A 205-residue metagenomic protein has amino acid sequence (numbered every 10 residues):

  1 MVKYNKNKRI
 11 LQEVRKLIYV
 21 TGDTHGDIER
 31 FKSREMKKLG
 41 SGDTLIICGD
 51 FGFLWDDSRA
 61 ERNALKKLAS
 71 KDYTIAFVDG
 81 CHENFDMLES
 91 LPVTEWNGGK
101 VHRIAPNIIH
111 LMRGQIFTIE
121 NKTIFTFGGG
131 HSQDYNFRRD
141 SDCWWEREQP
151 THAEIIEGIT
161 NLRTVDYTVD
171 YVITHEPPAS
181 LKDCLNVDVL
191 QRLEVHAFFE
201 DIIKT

Functional and structural regions predicted by a protein language model:
V2-E13, T21, G26-I119: Core catalytic region of metal-dependent phosphoesterases/phosphodiesterases, especially metallo-beta-lactamase-like
V14-T21, D142-W145: Acidic/glycine-enriched edge-of-secondary-structure segments
K16, R30, E194, F198: Conserved alpha-helical elements of sugar-nucleotide-dependent glycosyltransferases
Y19, L45-I46, F125, V172: Hydrophobic positions in the central parallel beta-sheet of the AAA+
T24, H175-P178, T205: Histidine-centered catalytic micro-motifs
K37-K38, K67, L162-T164, I203: Structural motif
T74-V78, V93-P106, S180-T205: Conserved beta-sheet core of the metallophosphoesterase superfamily
P106, E120-F198: Active-site-proximal loop/helix segment associated with metal-binding centers of metalloenzymes
